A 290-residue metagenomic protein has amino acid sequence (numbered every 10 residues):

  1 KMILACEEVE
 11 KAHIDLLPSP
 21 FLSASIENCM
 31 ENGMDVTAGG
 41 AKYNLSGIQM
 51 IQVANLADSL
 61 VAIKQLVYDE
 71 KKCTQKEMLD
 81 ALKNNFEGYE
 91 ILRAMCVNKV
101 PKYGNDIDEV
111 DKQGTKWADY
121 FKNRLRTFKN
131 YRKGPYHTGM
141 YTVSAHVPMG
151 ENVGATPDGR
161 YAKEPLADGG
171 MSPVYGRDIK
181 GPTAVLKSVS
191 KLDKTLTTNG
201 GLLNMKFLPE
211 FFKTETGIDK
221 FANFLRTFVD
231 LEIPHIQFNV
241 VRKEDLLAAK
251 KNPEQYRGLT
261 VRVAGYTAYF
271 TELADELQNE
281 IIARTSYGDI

Functional and structural regions predicted by a protein language model:
K1-I290: Acidic, glycine-enriched catalytic cores built around paired aspartates
